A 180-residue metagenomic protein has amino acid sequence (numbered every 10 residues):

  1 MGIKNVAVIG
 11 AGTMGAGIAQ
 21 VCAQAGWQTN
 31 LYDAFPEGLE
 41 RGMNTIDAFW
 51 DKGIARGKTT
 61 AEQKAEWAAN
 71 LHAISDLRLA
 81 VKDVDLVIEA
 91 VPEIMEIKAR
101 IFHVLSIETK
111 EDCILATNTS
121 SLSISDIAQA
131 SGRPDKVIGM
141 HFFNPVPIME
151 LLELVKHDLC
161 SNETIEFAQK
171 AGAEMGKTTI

Functional and structural regions predicted by a protein language model:
M1-K52, E108: NAD(P)+-binding Rossmann beta1-loop-alpha1 motif at the extreme N-terminus of oxidoreductases
W27, R133, L154-I180: Internal alpha-helical scaffold of NAD(P)-dependent oxidoreductase catalytic cores
N30, H72-I74, I88, I138 (+1 more regions): Hydrophobic/aromatic beta-strand patches that form the interior of the parallel beta-sheet core in alpha/beta enzyme
E37-A48, I97, E163-E174: A non-catalytic, amphipathic alpha-helix used as a structural packing/dimerization or gating element in enzyme scaffolds
E37-R41, K52-L115, S121-S123: Rossmann-like NAD(P)-binding element
K82, P145-V155: Acidic/polar active-site rim loop that often engages polyanionic ligands
D112-T117, A128-F143, G172-T178: Rossmann-fold dehydrogenase core element
